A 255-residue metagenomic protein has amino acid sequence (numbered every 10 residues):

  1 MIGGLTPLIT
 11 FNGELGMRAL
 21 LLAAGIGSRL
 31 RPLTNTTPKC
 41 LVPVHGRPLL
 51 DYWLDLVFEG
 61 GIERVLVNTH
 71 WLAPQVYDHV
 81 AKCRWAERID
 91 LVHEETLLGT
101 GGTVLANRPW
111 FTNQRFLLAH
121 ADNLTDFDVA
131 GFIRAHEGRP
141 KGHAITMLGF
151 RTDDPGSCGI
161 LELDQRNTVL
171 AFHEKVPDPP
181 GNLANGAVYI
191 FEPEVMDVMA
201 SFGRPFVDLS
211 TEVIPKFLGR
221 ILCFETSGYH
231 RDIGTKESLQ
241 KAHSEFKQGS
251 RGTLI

Functional and structural regions predicted by a protein language model:
I2-L21, R29, P43-H120, L124 (+3 more regions): Conserved N-terminal catalytic core of the sugar/cofactor nucleotidyltransferase
T36-K39: Short alpha-helical oligomerization interface
L41, L91, I145, I221-C223 (+1 more regions): Conserved beta-strand scaffold positions in the cores of enzyme catalytic domains, especially in NTP/NDP-utilizing
P43, G149, E162, I190-E192: Short, well-ordered beta-strand micro-motif
R115-L117, L124, A130-R139, D153-P155 (+1 more regions): Catalytic-core segments of class I nucleotidyltransferases/pyrophosphorylases that form NMP-activated intermediates
P140-F150: A short, conserved acidic/glycine-rich loop-to-beta-strand motif that forms the donor nucleotide-sugar/metal
E162-T168: Short acidic-glycine loop/turn motifs at beta-strand connectors
